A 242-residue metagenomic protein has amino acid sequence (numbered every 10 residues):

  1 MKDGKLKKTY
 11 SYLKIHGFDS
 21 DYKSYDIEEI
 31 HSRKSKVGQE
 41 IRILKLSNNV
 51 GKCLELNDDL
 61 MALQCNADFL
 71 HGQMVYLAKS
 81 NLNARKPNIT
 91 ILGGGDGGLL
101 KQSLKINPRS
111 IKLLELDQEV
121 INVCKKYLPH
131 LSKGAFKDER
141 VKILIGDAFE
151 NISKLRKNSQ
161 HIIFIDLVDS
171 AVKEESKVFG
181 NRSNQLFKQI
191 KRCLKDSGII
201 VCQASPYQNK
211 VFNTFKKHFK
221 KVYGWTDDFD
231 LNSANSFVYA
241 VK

Functional and structural regions predicted by a protein language model:
M1-K52: N-terminal auxiliary segments of SAM/dcSAM-dependent transferases
K2-I15, C65-S197, C202-H218, V222-A234 (+1 more regions): The AdoMet/dcAdoMet-binding core of the Class I SAM-like
I43, N48-N57, G72, K79-S80: S-adenosyl-L-methionine
L60-A62: Short, surface-exposed beta-strand-loop junctions and turns on beta-sheet-rich folds
A240-K242: C-terminal lobe and adjacent flexible extensions of AdoMet/dcAdoMet transferase-like proteins
